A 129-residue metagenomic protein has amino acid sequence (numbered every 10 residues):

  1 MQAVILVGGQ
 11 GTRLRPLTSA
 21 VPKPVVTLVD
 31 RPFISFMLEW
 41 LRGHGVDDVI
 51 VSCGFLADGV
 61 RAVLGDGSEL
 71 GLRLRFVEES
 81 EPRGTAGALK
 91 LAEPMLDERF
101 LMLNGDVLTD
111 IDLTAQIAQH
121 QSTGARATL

Functional and structural regions predicted by a protein language model:
M1-D58: N-terminal glycine-rich phosphate-binding loop and ensuing alpha1 helix
R61-L129: Conserved beta-loop-beta/alpha segment of the NTase-like Rossmann-fold superfamily that binds/positions NTPs
